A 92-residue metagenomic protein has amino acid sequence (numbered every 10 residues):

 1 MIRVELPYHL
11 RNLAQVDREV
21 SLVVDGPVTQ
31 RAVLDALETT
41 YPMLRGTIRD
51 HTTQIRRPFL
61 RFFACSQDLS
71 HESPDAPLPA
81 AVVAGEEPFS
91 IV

Functional and structural regions predicted by a protein language model:
M1-V92: Ubiquitin-like/PB1-type beta-grasp interaction modules and other compact soluble beta-rich domains
